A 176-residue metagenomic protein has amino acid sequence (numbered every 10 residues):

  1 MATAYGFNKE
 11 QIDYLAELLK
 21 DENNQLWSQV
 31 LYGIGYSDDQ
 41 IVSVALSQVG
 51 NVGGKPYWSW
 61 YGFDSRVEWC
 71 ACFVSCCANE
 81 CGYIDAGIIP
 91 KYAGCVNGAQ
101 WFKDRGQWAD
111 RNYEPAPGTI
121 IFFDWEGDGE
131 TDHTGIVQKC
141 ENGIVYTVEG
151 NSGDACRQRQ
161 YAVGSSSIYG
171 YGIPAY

Functional and structural regions predicted by a protein language model:
M1-W27: Non-catalytic extracellular/periplasmic "stalk" and linker regions immediately N-terminal to catalytic or recognition
N8, C70, G94-C95, A162: Alpha-helix initiation/capping motif
E10, Y36-S43, V96-Q100, S166: Generic alpha-helical secondary structure signal
E17-A86, A175: N-terminal capping segments
Y61-G62, Q100, R105-G106, Q160 (+1 more regions): Solvent-exposed, flexible loop/coil residues
I84-D154: ...with weaker cross-activation on analogous glycine-rich loops/strands in unrelated enzymes
N142-Y176: Active-site signature of cysteine proteases
